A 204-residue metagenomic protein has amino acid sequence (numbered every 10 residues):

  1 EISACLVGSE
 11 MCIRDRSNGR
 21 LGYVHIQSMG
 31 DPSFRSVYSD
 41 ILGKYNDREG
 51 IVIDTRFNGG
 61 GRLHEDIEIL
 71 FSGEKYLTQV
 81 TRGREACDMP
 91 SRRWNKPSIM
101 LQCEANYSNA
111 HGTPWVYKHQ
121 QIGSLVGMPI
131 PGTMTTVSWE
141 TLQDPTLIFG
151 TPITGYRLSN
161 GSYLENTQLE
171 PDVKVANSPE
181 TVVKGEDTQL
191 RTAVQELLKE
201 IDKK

Functional and structural regions predicted by a protein language model:
E1, V137-W139, I153: Short, acidic/polar N-cap/turn motifs at the starts of alpha helices
E1-G8: Positively charged, low-complexity/disordered segments
S9-T146, T181-Q189, Q195-K203: Cleft-lining beta-strand/loop regions that shape enzyme active-site pockets
G30, L77, Y156-R157, V175: Active-site/binding-pocket entry motifs
N106-S108, Q143-K174: Metal-dependent DNA phosphodiester-chemistry modules and their immediately adjacent helices/loops in DNA-processing
V175-T181: A short, polar/charged loop-to-alpha-helix boundary motif
